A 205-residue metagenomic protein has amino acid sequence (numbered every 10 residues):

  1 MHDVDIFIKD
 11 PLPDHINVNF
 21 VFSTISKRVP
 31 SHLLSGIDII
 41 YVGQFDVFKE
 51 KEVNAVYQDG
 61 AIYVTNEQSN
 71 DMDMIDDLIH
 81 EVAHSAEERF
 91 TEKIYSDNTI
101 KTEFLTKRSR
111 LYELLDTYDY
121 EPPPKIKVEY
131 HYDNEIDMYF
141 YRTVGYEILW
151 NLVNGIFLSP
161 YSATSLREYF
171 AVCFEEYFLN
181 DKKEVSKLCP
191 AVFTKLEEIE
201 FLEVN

Functional and structural regions predicted by a protein language model:
M1-I75, S96, T106, E113-V128: Auxiliary, metal-adjacent structural segments of Zn-dependent hydrolase domains
D59-I62, E81-S85, P190: Short, low-complexity, polar/charged sequence segments that are solvent-exposed and flexible
L78: A conserved beta-strand element that flanks and buttresses the S-adenosyl-L-methionine
E81-K101: Catalytic Zn2+-binding segment of zinc metalloproteases
I100-R108: Short, surface-exposed, charged loop/turn segments at secondary-structure junctions
R108-N151: Charged, glycine/proline-rich intrinsically disordered loops and linkers
N134-N205: Pan-zinc metallopeptidase signature
